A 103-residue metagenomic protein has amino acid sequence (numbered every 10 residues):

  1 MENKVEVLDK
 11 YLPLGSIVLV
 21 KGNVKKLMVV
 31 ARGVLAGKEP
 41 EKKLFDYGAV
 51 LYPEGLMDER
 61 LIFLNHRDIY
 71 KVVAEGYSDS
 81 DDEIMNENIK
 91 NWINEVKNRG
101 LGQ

Functional and structural regions predicted by a protein language model:
M1-L14: Mixed-charge, Lys/Arg-rich low-complexity intrinsically disordered regions
K10, V34, Y52-L56: Extracellular/luminal recognition modules and glycoprotein regions
G15-I17, K26: Residue-level marker of beta-strand positions
K25, D46-G48: A generic structural signal for short beta-strands and their flanking turns/coil linkers
K25-L35: Short beta-strand-centered aromatic/proline hotspots
L35-F45: Short, solvent-exposed secondary-structure boundary/capping segments
G48-Q103: Intrinsically disordered, low-complexity, charged/polar segments
